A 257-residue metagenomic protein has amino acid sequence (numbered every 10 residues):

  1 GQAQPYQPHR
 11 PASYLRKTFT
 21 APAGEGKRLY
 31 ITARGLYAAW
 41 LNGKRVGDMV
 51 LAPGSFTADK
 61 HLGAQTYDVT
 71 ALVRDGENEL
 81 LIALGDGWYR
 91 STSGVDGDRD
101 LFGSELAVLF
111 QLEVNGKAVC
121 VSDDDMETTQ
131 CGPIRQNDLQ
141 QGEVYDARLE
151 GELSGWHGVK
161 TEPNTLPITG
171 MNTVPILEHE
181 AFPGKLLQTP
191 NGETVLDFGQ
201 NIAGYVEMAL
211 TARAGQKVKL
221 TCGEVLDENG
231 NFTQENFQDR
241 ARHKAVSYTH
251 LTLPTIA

Functional and structural regions predicted by a protein language model:
G1-L251: Extracellular/oxidizing-compartment recognition motifs
T252-A257: A short, hydrophobic C-terminal helix/tail in secreted or cell-surface proteins
